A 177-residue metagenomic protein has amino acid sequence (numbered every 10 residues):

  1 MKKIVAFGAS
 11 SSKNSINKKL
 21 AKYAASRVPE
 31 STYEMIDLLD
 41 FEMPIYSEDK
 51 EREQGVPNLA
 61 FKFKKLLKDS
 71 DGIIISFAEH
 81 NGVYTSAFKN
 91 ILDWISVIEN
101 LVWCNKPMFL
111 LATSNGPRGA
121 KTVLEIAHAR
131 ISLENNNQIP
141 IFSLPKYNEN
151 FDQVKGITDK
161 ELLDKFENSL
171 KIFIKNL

Functional and structural regions predicted by a protein language model:
M1-D93, V97-I98, V154-K175: N-terminal beta1-alpha1-beta2 submodule of the flavodoxin-like/Rossmannoid cofactor-binding fold
G8, A112, N148: Short, histidine-centered active-site or binding-site loop motifs used for metal coordination, general acid-base
A9-S12, N100, G116, N136: Amphipathic alpha-helical interaction elements
E34-P44, N100, L133-Q153: Mobile beta-alpha loop/short-helix "lid" or hinge segments that flank ligand
D93-N100, A129-L133: Short, intrinsically disordered, mixed-charge
C104-P145: Short, glycine-/small-residue-rich phosphate/pyrophosphate-handling segment
L133-E134, K175-L177: Rossmann-like dinucleotide/phosphate-binding beta-alpha-beta segment
